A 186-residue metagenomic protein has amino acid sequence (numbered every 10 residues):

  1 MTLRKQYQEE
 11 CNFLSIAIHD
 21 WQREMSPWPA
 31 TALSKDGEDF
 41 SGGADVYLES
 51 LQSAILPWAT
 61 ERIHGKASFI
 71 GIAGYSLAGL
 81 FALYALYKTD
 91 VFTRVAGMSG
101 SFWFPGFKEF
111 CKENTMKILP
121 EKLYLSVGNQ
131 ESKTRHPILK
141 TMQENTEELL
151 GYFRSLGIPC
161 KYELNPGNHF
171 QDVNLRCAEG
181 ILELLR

Functional and structural regions predicted by a protein language model:
M1-R62: Serine-hydrolase catalytic machinery in alpha/beta-hydrolase-like enzymes
N12-I16, A96, Y124-S126, E163: Hydrophobic/aromatic beta-strand patches that form the interior of the parallel beta-sheet core in alpha/beta enzyme
F69-G74, M98: Short beta-strand immediately N-terminal to the catalytic nucleophile in serine-hydrolase-like folds
A73-A78, A82: Gly/Ala-rich beta-loop-alpha elbow adjacent to hydrolase catalytic centers
Y84-R94: Conserved hydrolase catalytic core segment
F102-D172, A178-L184: The feature captures the conserved acid-bearing segment of alpha/beta-hydrolase catalytic domains
